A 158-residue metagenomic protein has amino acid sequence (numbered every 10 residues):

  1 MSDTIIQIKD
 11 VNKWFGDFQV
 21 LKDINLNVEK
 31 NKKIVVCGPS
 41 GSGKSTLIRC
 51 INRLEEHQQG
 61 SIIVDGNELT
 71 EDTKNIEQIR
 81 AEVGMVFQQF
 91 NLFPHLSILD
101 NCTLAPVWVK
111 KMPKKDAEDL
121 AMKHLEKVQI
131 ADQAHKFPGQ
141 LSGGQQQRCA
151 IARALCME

Functional and structural regions predicted by a protein language model:
D3-E158: ABC family nucleotide-binding domain
